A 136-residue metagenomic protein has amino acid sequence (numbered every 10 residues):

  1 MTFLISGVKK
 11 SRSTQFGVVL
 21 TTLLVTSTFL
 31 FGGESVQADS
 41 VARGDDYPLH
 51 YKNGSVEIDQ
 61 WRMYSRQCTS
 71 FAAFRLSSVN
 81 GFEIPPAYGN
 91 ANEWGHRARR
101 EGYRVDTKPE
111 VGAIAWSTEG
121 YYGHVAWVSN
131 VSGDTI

Functional and structural regions predicted by a protein language model:
M1-T2, G32: Nuclease-adjacent, charged terminal/linker segments that flank catalytic cores
L4-L20: Bacterial N-terminal signal peptides that target proteins for export
G17-F29: Bacterial N-terminal signal peptides
S27-G44: Sec-dependent signal peptide cleavage junction
D39-I136: Secreted/periplasmic proteins that engage bacterial cell-wall peptidoglycan
